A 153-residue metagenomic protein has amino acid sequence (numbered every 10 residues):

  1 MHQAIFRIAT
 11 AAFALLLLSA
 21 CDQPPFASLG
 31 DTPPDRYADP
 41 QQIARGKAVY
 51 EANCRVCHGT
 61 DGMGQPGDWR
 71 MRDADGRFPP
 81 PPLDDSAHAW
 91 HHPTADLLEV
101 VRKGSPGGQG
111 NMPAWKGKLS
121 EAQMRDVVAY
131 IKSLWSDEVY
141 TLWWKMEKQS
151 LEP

Functional and structural regions predicted by a protein language model:
M1-A9: Bacterial N-terminal signal peptides that target proteins for export
L15, A48-E51, P106: Processing junctions and N-termini across compartments
L17-A20: C-terminal motif of bacterial Sec signal peptides marking the signal peptidase cleavage site
D22-P24: Bacterial signal peptide processing site
F26-T32, E51, G110-P153: Flexible coil segments in periplasmic/lumen-exposed cytochrome c-class electron-transfer proteins
D39-M63, R70-D75: Sequence/structural segment immediately N-terminal to covalent heme-attachment motifs in c-type and related
M63-G64, E121: Short, non-ligating residues that shape and space the ligands of small metal-coordination modules and catalytic
M71-L134: Extracytoplasmic electron-transfer domains, predominantly the class I c-type cytochrome c fold
